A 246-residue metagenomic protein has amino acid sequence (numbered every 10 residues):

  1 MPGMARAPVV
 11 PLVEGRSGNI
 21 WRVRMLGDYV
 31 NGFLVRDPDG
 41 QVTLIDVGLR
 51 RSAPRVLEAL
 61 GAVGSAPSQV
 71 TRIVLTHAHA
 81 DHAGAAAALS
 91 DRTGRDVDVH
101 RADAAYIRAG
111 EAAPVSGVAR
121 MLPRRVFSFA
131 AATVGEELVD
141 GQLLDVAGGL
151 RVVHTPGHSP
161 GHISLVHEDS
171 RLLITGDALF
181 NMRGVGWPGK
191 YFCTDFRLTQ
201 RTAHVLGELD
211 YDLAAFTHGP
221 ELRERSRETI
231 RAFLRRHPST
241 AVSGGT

Functional and structural regions predicted by a protein language model:
P2-G3, V9, E14-G15, D103-V153 (+2 more regions): Metallo-beta-lactamase
V9-V63, S164-G176, F180: Conserved beta-strand hairpin/beta-sheet module of binuclear metal-dependent hydrolase folds, prominently
R22, T43-D46, R72-L75, V152-H154: Short catalytic-loop micro-motif centered on adjacent basic/acidic residues
R24, R36, V139, D145 (+1 more regions): Residue-level detector of conserved, well-ordered beta-strand and adjacent loop positions that form binding/recognition
T43-I45, V74, V97, L172-I174 (+1 more regions): Residue-level marker for buried hydrophobic side chains located in beta-strands that build the well-ordered beta-sheet
L49-R51, A113, L143-D145, G149-P156 (+2 more regions): Metallo-beta-lactamase
R51-P54, G61-V139: Active-site HxH/HxHxD metal-binding segment of metal-dependent hydrolases
